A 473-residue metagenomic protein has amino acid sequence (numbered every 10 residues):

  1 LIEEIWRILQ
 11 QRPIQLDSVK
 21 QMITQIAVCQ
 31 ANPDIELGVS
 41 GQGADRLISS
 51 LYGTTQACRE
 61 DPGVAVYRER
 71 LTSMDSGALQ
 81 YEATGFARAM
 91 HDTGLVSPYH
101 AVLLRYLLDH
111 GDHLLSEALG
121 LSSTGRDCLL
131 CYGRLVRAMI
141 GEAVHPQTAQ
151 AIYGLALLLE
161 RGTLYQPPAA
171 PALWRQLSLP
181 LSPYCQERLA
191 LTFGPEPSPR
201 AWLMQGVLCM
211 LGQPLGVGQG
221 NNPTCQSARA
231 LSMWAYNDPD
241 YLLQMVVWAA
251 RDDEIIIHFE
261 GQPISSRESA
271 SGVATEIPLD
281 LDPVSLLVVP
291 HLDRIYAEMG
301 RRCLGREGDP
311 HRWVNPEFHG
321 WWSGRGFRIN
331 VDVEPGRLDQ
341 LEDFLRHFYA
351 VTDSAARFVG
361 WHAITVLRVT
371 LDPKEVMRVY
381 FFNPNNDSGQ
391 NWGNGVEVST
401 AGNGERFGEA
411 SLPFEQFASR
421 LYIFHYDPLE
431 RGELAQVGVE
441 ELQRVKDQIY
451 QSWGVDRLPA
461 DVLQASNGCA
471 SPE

Functional and structural regions predicted by a protein language model:
L1-T93: N-terminus-biased targeting/localization segments
I5, L9-R12, I26, Q30 (+7 more regions): Generic structural signal for hydrophobic core residues of well-folded globular domains
L107-L108: Cytosolic terminal low-complexity segments enriched in Ser/Thr and acidic residues
S116, G120-V217, P223: Long amphipathic alpha-helical scaffold segments
Y132, R328-E473: Active-site signature of cysteine proteases
G218-M233: Active-site nucleophilic cysteine motif
P239-R251: Short, glycine/acidic-rich hinge or "gate" loops at secondary-structure transitions that mediate conformational
W248-A356: Papain-like cysteine protease catalytic cores
